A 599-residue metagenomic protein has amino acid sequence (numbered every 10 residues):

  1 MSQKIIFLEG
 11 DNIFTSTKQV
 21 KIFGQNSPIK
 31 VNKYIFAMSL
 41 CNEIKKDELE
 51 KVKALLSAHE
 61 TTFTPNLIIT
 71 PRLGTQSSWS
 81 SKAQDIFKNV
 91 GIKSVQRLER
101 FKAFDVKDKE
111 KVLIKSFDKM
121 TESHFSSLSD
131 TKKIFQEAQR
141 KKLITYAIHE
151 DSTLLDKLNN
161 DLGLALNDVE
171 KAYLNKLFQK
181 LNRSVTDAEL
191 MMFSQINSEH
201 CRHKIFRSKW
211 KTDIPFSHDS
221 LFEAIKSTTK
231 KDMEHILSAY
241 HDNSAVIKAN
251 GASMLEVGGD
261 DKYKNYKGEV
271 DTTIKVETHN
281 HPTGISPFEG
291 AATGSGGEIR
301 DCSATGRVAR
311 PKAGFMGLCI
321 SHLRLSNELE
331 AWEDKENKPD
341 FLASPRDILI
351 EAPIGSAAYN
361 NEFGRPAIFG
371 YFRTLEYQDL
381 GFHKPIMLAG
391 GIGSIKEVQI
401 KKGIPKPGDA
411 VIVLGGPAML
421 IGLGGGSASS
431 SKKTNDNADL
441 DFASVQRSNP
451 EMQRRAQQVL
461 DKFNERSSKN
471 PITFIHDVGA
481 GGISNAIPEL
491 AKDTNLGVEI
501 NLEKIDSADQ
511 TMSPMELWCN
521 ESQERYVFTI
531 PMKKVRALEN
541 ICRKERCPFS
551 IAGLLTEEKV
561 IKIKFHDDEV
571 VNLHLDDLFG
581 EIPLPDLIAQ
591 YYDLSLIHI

Functional and structural regions predicted by a protein language model:
M1-T434, A438-R466, F474, G479-I483 (+5 more regions): Core nucleic-acid recognition elements
K469: Conserved NAD(P)+-binding/catalytic subdomain of aldehyde/semialdehyde dehydrogenases
L490-D493: Catalytic PLP-binding core of fold-type I/II PLP enzymes
G497-N501: Structural signature of cysteine-dependent C-C bond-forming condensing enzymes
Q510-E516, S522-R525: A structural-propensity feature for long, helix-poor, extended segments
Y526-E545: Repeat-solenoid scaffold signature
I599: Short alpha-helical "recognition helix" segments of helix-turn-helix
